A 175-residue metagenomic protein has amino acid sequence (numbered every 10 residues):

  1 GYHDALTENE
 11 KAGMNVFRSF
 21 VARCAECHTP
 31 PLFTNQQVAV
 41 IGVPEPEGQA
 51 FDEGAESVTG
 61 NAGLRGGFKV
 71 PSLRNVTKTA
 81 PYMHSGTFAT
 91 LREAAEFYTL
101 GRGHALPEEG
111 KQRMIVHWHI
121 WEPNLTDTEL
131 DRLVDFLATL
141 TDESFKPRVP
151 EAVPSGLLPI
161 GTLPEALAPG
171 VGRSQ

Functional and structural regions predicted by a protein language model:
G1-G110, R148-Q175: Short glycine/threonine-rich turn/loop motifs
E8-K11, N15, D127-D131, D135: Replace "anionic and nucleotidyl ligands
A95-N124, T128-V134: Active-site pocket scaffolds in enzymes
R132-L140, R173: Conserved SxxK-family serine transpeptidase/carboxypeptidase catalytic domain of penicillin-binding proteins
T141-V149: Short, charged low-complexity linker/loop segments at the C-terminal edge of domains
